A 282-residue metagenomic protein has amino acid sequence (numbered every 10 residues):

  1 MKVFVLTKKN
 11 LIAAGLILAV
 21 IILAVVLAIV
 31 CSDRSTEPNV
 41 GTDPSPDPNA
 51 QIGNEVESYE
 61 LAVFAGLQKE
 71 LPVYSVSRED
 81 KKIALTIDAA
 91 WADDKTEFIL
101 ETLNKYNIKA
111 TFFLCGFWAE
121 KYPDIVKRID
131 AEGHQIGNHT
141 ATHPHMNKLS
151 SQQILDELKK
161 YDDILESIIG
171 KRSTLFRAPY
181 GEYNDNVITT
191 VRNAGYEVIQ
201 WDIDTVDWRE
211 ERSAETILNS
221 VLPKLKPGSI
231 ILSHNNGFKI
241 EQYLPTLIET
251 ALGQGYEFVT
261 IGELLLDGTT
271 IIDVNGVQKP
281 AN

Functional and structural regions predicted by a protein language model:
K2-T86, A92-K105, T216, I248-T250 (+1 more regions): N-terminal pre-catalytic segment of deacetylase/amide-hydrolase enzymes
E55-L149, Q153, E157-I164, K171-S173 (+1 more regions): Active-site beta->alpha N-cap acidic-glycine motif
I87-A89, F113-F117, T140-A141, R177-G181 (+3 more regions): Active-site-proximal beta-strand/loop segments in catalytic clefts of secreted hydrolases
D93-F98, P144-K171, E182-P227, I240-Y243: Alpha-helical scaffold elements lining the catalytic groove of polysaccharide deacetylases
K109, Q135, E197, D204 (+1 more regions): Residue-level detector of anion-binding/catalytic polar loops
V126-R128, Q152-I154, A214-T216, I272-V277: Short low-complexity, flexible loop/linker segments enriched in glycine and/or proline with clustered acidic
L225-G262: Catalytic grooves of carbohydrate-active enzymes
